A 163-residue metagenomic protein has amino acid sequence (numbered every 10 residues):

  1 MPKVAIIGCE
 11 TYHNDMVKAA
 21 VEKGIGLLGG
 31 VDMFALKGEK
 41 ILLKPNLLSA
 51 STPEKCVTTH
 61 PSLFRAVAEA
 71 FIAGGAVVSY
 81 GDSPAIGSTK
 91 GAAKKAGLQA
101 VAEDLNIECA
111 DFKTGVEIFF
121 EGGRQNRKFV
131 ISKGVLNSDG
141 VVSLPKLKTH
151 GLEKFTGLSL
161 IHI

Functional and structural regions predicted by a protein language model:
M1-H162: N-terminal and secondary-structure boundary signal
